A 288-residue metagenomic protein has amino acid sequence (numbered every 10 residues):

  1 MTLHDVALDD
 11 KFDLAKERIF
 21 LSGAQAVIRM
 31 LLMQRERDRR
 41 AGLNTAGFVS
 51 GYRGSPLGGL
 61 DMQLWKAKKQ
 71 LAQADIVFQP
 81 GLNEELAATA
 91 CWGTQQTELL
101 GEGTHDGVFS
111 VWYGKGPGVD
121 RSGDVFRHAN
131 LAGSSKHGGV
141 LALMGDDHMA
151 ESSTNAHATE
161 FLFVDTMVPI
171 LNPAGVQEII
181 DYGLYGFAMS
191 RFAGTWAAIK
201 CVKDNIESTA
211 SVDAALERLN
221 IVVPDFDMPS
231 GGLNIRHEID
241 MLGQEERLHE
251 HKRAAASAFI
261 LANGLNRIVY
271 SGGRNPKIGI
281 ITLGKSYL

Functional and structural regions predicted by a protein language model:
M1-M30, Q34, P173-L288: Flexible, low-complexity linker and terminal segments
D13-F20, A46-S50, D75-G81, P169-N172: A short glycine/serine-rich beta->alpha loop
A26-A41, Y52-W65: N-terminal glycine-rich anion-binding loops that anchor highly charged ligand groups
V27-D38, W92-T94, D124-L131, L288: Histidine-anchored nucleotide/phosphate-binding helix
A41-N44, T104-H105, Y270-P276: Flexible, charged surface loops at secondary-structure boundaries
S50, V111, I278-I281: Conserved beta-strand elements of the Class I
S55-R191, V202: Thiamine diphosphate
